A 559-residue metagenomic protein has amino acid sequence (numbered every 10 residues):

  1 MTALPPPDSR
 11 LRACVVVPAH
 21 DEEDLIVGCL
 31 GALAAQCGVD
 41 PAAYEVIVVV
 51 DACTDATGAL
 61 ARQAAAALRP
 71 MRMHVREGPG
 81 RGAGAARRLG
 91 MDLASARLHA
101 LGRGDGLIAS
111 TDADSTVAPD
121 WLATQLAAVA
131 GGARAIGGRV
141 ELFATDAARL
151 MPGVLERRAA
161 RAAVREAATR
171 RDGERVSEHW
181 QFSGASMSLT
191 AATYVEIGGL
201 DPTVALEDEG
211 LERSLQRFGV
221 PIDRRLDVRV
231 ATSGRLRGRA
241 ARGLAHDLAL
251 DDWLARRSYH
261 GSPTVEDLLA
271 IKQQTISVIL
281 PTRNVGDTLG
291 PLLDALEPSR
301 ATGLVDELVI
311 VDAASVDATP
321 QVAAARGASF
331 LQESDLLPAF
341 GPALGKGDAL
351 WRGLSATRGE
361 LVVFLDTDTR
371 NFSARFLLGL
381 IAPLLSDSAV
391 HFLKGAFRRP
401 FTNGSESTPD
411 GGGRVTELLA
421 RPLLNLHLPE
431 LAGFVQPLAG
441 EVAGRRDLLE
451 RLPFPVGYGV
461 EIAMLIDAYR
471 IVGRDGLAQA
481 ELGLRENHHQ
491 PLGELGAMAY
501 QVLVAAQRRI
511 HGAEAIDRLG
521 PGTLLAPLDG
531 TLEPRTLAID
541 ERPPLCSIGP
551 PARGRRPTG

Functional and structural regions predicted by a protein language model:
D8, G31-A43, D294-V305: Short, acidic, metal-binding catalytic loop of nucleotide-sugar glycosyltransferases
A32, V50-A59, G80, D312-P320: A conserved acidic beta->alpha catalytic loop
A56, G102-A127, A318, D366-P383: Acidic donor-binding/catalytic loop of UDP-sugar-dependent glycosyltransferases, especially processive GT2
A59-G102, D306, P320-D348: Conserved donor nucleotide-binding strand/loop of the catalytic core
D120-V154, R375-G411: Conserved donor NDP-sugar-binding/catalytic core segment of glycosyltransferases
V154-H179, L385, A389-V435: Short, flexible, basic/aromatic active-site loop/helix in glycosyltransferases
A205-L211, Y458-I466: Acidic donor-binding loop at a coil-to-helix junction in glycosyltransferase catalytic cores that engages
L250-I276, P291-E297, L308, V322-A325 (+2 more regions): Terminal low-complexity segments of carbohydrate-biosynthetic enzymes
